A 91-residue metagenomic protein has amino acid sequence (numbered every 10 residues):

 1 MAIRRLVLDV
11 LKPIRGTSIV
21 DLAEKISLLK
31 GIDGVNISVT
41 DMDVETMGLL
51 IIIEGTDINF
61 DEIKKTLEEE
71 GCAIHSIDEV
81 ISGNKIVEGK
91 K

Functional and structural regions predicted by a protein language model:
M1-K91: Long, contiguous binding/interaction regions
